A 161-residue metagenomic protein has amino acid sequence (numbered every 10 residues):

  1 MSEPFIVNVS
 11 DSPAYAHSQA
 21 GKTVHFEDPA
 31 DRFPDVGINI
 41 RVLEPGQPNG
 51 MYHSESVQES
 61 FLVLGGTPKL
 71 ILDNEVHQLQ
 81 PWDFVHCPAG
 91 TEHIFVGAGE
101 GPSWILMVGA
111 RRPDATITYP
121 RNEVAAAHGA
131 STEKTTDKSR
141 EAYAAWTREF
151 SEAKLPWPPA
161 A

Functional and structural regions predicted by a protein language model:
M1-D35, E123-A161: A short, N-terminal "cap"/entry segment at the start of jelly-roll beta-barrel domains of the cupin/DSBH fold
V24-H25, N39-E55, A89: Conserved short histidine dyad/triad with adjacent acidic residue
S56-Q58, L62-P68, D73: Glycine- and acidic-residue-biased ligand/ion/polar-headgroup-sensing regions
Q58, H77, H93: Glycine-centered loop/turn positions within well-structured domains that cap or flank conserved ligand/cofactor-binding
K69, A89-T116: Ligand-binding loop in jelly-roll beta-barrel domains
N74-G90: Short acidic-glycine-tyrosine-enriched beta hairpin
